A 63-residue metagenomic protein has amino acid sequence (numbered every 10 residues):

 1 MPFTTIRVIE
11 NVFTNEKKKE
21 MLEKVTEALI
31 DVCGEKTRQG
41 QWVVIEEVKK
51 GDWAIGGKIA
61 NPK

Functional and structural regions predicted by a protein language model:
P2-K63: A domain-level signal for the structural core that forms small-molecule/cofactor-binding pockets and catalytic centers
